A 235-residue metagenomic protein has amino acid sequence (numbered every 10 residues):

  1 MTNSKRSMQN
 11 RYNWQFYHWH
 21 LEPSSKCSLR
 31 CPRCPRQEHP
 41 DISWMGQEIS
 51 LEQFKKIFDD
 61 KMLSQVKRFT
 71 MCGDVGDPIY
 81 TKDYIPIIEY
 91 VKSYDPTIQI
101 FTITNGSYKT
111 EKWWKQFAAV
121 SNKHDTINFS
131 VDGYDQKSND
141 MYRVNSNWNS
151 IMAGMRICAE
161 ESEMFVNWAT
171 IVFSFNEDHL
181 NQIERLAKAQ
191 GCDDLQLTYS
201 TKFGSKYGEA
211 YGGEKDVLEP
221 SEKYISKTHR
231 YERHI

Functional and structural regions predicted by a protein language model:
M1, R11, E22, Q37-E52 (+3 more regions): Radical SAM enzyme [4Fe-4S]-AdoMet core and its adjacent flexible, acidic and glycine-rich loops/tails across
N3-K5: Extracytoplasmic loops and strand-loop junctions of Gram-negative outer membrane beta-barrel proteins
S7-R33, V66-C72: N-terminal pre-triad scaffold of radical SAM enzymes
C27, C31-C34, T102, F129 (+1 more regions): Hydrophobic packing within well-folded, soluble alpha/beta domains
I42-F101, S107-K123: Conserved Radical SAM active-site core
D74-P78, N105-Y108, I171-N176, T201-K202: Short histidine/acidic/glycine/proline-rich micro-motifs that form metal- and phosphate-coordinating active-site loops
I100-I103, Q196-T198: A short glycine-rich beta-strand->turn/loop micro-motif centered on a GG-aromatic cluster
